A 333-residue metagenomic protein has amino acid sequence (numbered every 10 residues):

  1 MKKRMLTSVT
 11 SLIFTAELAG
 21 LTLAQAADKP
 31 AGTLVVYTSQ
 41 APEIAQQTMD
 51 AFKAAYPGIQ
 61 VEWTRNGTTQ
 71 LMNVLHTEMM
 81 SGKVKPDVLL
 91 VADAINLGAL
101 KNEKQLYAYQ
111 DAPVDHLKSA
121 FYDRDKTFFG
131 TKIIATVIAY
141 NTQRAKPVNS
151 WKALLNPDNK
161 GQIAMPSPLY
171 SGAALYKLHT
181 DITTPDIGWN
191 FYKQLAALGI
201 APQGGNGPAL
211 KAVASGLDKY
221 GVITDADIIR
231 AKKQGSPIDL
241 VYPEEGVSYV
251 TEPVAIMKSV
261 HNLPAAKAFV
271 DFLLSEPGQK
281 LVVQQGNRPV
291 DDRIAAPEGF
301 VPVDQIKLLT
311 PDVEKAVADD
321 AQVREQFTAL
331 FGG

Functional and structural regions predicted by a protein language model:
M1-T33, G333: Short, low-complexity disordered leader/linker segments with a strong preference for bacterial N-terminal type II
D28-G98: Early extracytoplasmic/lumenal segment of secretory-pathway proteins
S39-Q46, T68-T69, V84-L217: Extracytoplasmic ligand-binding site segments that recognize negatively charged/polar headgroups
I95-A99, A214, K219-P237: A ligand-binding cleft/hinge motif common to bilobed small-molecule-binding domains
A120, I133-A135, Y192-A196, P202-Q203 (+2 more regions): Periplasmic-binding protein-like
V137-R144, H179-I182, T251-N262, L281-V282: A bilobed periplasmic-binding-protein/Venus flytrap-type ligand-binding module shared by bacterial periplasmic
M257-P311: Mature extracytoplasmic/periplasmic domains
G299-G333: Extracellular/periplasmic bilobal clamshell ligand-binding domains
